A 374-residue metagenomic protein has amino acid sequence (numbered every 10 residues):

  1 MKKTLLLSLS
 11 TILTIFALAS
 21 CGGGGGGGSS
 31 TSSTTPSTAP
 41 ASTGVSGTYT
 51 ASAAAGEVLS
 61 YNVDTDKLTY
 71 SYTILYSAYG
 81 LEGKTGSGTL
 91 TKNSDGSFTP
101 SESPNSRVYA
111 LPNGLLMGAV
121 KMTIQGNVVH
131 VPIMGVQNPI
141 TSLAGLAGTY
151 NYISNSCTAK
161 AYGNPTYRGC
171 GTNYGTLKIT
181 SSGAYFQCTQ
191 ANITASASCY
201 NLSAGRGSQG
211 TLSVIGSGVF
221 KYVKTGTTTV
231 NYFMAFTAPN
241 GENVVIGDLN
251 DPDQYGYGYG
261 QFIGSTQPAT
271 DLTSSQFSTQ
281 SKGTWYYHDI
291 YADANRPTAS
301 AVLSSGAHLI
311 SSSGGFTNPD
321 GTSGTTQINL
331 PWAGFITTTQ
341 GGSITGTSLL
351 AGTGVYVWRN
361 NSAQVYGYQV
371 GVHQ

Functional and structural regions predicted by a protein language model:
M1-L9: Bacterial N-terminal signal peptides that target proteins for export
T11-T14: Generic short N-terminal amphipathic or hydrophobic helices
F16-S20: C-terminal motif of bacterial Sec signal peptides marking the signal peptidase cleavage site
G22-Q374: Mature soluble binding/inhibitory domains
